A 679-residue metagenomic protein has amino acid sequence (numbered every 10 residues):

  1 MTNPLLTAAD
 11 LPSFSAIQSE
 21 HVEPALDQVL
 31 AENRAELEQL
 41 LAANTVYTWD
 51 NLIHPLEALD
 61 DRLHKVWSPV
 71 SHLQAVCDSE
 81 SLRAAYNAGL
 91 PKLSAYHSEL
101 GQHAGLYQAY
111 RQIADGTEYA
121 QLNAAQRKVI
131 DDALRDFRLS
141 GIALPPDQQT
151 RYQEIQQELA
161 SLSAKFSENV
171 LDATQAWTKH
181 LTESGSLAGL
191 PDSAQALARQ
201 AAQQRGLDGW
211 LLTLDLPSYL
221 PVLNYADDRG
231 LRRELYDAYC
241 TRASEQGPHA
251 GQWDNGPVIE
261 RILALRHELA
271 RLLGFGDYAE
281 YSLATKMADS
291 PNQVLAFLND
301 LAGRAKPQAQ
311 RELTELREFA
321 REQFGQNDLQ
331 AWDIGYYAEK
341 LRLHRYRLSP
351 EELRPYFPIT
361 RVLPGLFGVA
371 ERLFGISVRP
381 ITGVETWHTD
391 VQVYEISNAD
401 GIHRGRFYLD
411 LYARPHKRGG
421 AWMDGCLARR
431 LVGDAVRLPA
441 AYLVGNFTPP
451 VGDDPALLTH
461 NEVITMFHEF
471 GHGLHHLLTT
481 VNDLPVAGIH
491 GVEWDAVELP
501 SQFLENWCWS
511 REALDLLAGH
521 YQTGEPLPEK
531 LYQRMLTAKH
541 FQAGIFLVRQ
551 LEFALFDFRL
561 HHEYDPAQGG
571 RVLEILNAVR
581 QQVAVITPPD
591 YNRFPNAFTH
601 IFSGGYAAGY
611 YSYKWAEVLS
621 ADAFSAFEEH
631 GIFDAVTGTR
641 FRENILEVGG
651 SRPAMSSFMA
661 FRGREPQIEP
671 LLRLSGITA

Functional and structural regions predicted by a protein language model:
M1-L190, F627: N-terminal helix-rich structural modules
M1-P24, Q28, A188-G189, G209-L211 (+10 more regions): C-terminal, non-catalytic "cap/extension" segments appended to globular domains
L6-H21, V70-G89, R111-E154, T213-P257 (+6 more regions): Short His/Asp/Glu-rich catalytic/ion-coordination signatures at enzyme active sites or charged loops
L40-I53, V76-E80, H249-Q252, Y281 (+2 more regions): Short, surface-exposed loop/turn segments at secondary-structure junctions
D61-H72, R135, D237, I334-R342 (+2 more regions): Short, hydrophobic/amphipathic alpha-helical patches that form generic packing surfaces within helical domains
A125, V129, E158-S161, E168 (+10 more regions): Active-site-proximal, well-structured secondary-structure segments within enzyme catalytic domains
P217-Y219, L269, A399-G401, L411-P415 (+5 more regions): Short, glycine-/Ser/Thr-/acidic-enriched flexible segments
T448-F467: Short pre-active-site segment immediately N-terminal to the catalytic Zn-binding motif
